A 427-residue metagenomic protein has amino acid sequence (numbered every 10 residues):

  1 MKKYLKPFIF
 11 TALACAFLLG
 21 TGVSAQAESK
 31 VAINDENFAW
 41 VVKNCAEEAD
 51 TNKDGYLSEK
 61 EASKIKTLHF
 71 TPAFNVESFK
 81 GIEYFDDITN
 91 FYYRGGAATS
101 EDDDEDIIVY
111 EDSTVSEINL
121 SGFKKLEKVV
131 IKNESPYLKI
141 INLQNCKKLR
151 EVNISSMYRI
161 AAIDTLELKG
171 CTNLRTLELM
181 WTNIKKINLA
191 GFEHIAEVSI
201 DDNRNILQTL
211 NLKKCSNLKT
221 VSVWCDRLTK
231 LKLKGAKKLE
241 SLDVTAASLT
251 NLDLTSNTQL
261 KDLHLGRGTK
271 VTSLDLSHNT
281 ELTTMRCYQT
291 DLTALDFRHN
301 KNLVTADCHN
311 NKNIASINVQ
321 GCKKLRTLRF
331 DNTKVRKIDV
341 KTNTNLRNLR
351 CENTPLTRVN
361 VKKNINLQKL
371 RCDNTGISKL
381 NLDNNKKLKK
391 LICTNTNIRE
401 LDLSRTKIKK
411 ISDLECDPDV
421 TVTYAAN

Functional and structural regions predicted by a protein language model:
K2-F10, A14-T114, N119-K128, N142-K147 (+13 more regions): N-terminal capping/linker segments that flank leucine-rich repeat
A25, D35, V109, T165 (+8 more regions): Intrinsic disorder/low-complexity segments, especially N-terminal tails and targeting/processing regions
D54-E61, V76-Y84, V115-S121, K139-Q144 (+12 more regions): Short, T/G/N/S-enriched strand-turn elements that build extracellular solenoid repeat scaffolds
I65, I88, V115, L126 (+27 more regions): Conserved hydrophobic position(s) of the canonical leucine-rich repeat
L68, F91-R94, I118, V129-I131 (+21 more regions): Conserved hydrophobic beta-strand positions in leucine-rich repeat
G96-S100, I107-S113, I131-Y137, I154-A162 (+12 more regions): Extracellular beta-strand-rich, repetitive "passenger/adhesive" scaffolds that bind or process carbohydrates
N311, C322, R326-R336, K341 (+2 more regions): Eukaryotic tandem repeat interaction scaffolds
